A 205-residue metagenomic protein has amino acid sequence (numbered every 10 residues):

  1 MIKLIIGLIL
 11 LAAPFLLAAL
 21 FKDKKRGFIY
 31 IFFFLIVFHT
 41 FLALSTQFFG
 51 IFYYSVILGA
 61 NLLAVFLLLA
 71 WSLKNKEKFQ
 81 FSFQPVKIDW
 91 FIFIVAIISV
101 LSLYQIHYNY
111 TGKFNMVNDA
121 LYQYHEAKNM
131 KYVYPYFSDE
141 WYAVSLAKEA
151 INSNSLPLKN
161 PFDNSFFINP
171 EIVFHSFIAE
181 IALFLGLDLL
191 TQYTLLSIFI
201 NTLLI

Functional and structural regions predicted by a protein language model:
M1-K87: Membrane-embedded, hydrophobic transmembrane alpha-helices
F83-H107: Internal/C-terminal transmembrane anchor helices
I98-I205: Active-site lumenal/periplasmic loops and adjacent helix-entry segments of GT-C-fold, multi-pass membrane
